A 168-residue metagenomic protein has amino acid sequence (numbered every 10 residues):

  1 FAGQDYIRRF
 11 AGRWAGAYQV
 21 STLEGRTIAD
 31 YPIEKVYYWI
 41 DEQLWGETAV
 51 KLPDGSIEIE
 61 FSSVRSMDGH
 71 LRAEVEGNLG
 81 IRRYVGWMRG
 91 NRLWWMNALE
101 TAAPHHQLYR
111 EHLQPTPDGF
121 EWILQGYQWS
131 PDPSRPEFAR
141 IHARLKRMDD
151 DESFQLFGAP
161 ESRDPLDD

Functional and structural regions predicted by a protein language model:
F1, H106-Y109: Charged, amphipathic alpha-helical segments
F1-R13: N-terminal helix-cap/turn-to-beta initiation motif at the start of protein domains
F10-A17, T27: Hydrophobic ligand-binding cavity/cleft-lining segments
A15-S21, A49-K51, M96-L99, Q125-W129: Generic short beta-strand segments
E24-P104: Central antiparallel beta-sheet cores of small beta-barrel/beta-sandwich binding domains
R110-P117, E121-D168: Edge beta-strand at a domain terminus
